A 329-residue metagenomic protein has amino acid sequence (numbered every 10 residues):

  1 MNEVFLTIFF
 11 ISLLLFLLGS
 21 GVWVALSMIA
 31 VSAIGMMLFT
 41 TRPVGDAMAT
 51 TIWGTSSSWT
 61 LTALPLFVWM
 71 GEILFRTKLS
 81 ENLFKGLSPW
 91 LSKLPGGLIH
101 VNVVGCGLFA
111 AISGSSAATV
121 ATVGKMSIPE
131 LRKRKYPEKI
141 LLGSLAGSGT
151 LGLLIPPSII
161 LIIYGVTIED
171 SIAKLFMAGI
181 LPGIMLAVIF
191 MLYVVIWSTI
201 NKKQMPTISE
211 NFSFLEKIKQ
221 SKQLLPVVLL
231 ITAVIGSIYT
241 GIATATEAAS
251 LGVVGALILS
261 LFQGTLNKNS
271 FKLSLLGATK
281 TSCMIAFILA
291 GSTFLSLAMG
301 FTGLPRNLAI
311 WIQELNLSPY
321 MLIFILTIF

Functional and structural regions predicted by a protein language model:
M1-F329: Alpha-helical transmembrane segments of multi-pass membrane transport proteins
